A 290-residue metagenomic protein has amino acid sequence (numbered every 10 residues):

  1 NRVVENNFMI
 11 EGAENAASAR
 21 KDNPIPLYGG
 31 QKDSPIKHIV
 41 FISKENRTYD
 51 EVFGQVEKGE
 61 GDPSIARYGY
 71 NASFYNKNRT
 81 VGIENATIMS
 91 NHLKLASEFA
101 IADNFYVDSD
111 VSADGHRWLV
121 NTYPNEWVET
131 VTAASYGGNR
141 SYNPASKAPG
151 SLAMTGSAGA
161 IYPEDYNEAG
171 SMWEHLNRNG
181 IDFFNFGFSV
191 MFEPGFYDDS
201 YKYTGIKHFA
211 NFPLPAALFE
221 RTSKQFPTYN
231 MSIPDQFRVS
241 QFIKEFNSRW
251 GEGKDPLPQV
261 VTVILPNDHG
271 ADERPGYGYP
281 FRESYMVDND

Functional and structural regions predicted by a protein language model:
R2-D290: N-terminal pro-sequences and low-complexity stem/linker regions of secreted or lumenal proteins
